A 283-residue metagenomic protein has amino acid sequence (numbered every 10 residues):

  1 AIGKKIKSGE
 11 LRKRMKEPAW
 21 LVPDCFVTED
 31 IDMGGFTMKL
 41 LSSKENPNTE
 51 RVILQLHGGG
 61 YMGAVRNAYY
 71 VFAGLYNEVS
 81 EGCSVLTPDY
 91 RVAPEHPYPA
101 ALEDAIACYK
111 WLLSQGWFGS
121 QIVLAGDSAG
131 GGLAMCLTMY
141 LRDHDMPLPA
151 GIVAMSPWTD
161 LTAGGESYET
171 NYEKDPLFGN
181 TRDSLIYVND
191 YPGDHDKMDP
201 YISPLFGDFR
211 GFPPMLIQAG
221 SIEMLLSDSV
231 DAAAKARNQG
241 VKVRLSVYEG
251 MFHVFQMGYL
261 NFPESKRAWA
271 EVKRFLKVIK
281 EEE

Functional and structural regions predicted by a protein language model:
A1-I31: An N-terminal hydrophobic leader/cap segment in hydrolases
W20-V22, V27-E283: Alpha/beta-hydrolase superfamily serine-hydrolase fold, recognizing
